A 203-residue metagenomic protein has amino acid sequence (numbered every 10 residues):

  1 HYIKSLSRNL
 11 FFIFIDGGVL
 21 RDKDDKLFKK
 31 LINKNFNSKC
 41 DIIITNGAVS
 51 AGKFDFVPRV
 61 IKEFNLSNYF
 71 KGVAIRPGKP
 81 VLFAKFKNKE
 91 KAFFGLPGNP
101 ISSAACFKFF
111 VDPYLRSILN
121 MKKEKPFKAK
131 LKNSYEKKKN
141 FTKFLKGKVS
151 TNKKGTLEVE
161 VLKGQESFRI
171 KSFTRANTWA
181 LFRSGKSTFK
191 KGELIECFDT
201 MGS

Functional and structural regions predicted by a protein language model:
H1-N46, S50: Phosphate-binding glycine-rich loops and their immediate beta-loop-alpha structural context
L27, D55-V57, K85: Short acidic, glycine/serine/threonine-rich loops at helix termini
A48-F54, G98: Short glycine-rich anion-binding loops that position phosphate/pyrophosphate groups of nucleotides and phosphorylated
V60-S203: Flexible glycine/proline-rich
